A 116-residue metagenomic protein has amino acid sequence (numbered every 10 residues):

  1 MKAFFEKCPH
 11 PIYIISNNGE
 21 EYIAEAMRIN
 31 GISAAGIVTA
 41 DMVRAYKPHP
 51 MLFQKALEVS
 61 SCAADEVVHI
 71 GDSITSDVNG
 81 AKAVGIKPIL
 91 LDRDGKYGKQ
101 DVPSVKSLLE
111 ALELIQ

Functional and structural regions predicted by a protein language model:
K2, E6, H10-Q116: Asp-based, Mg2+/Mn2+-dependent phosphohydrolase catalytic module
